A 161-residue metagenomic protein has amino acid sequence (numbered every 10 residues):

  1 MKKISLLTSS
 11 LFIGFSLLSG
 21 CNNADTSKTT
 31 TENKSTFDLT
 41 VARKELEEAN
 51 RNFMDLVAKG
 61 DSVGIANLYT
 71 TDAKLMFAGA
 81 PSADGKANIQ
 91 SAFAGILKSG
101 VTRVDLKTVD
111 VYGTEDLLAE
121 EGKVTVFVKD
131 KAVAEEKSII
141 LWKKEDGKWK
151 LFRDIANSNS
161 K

Functional and structural regions predicted by a protein language model:
M1-E32: Bacterial Sec-dependent N-terminal signal peptides
C21-N67: Short, low-complexity N-terminal intrinsically disordered segments enriched in polar/charged residues
N50-F53, Y69, I89, F93 (+1 more regions): Hydrophobic alpha-helical core bundles mediating ligand binding, dimerization, or RNAP-core interactions
F53, I65-A66, A73, G85 (+3 more regions): Hydrophobic pocket/interface hotspot
K74-A83, G95-S99: A short gly/proline-enriched turn/hairpin at secondary-structure junctions
S91-K129: Surface-exposed, charged secondary-structure patches
K137-N159: Short beta-strand edge/turn micro-motifs at domain boundaries
